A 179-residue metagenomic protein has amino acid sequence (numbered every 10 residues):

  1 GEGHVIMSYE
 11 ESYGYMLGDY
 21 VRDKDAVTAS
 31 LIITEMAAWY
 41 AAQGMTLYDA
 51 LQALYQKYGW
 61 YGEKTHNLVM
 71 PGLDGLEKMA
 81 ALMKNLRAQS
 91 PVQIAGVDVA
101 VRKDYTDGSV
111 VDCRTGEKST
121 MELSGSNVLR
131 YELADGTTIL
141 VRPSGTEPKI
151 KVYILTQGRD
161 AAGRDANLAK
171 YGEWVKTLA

Functional and structural regions predicted by a protein language model:
G1-R142, K149-K151, D160-A166, G172-A179: Phosphate-binding and adjacent anionic-ligand microenvironments
L155: Active-site beta-strand/loop architecture of penicillin-binding DD-peptidases
